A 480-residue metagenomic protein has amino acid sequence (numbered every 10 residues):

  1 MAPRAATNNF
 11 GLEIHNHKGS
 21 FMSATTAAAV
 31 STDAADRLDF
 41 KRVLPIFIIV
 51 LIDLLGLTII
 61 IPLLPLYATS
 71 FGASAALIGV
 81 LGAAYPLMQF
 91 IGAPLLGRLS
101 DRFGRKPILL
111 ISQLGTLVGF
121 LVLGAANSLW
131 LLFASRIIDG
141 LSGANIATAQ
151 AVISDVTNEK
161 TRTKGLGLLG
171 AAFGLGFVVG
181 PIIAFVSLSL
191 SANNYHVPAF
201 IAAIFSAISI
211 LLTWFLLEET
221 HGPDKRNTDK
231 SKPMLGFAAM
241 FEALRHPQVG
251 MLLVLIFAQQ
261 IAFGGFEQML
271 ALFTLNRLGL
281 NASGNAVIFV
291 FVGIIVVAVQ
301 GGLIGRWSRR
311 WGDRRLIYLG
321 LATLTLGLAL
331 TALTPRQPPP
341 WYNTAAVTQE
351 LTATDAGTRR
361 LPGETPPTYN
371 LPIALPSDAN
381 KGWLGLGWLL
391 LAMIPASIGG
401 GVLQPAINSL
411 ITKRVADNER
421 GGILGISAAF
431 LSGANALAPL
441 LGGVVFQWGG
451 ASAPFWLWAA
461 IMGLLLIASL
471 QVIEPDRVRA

Functional and structural regions predicted by a protein language model:
A24, A28-F40, E218-V254, R277 (+1 more regions): Juxtamembrane intracellular "pre-TM" segments in multi-pass secondary transporters
T58, P86-P94, A144, F177-V178 (+3 more regions): Residue-level signature of mid-helix packing/kink "hotspots" within the transmembrane helices of 12-pass Major
P62-A75, Q268-N285: Short amphipathic helix-loop junctions that connect adjacent transmembrane helices in Major Facilitator Superfamily/SLC
F90-L129: Conserved MFS/SLC helix-loop-helix module at the cytosolic interface between two early adjacent transmembrane helices
A93-G104, V299-D313, F446: Helix-to-loop junctions at the C-terminal end of transmembrane segments in multipass secondary transporters
A134-G174: Cytoplasmic helix-loop-helix junction between adjacent transmembrane helices in 12-TM secondary transporters
L169-F215: Helix-loop-helix hairpin linking two adjacent transmembrane segments in secondary transporters
R315-I407: C-terminal transmembrane helical hairpin of 12-TM major facilitator-type secondary transporters
